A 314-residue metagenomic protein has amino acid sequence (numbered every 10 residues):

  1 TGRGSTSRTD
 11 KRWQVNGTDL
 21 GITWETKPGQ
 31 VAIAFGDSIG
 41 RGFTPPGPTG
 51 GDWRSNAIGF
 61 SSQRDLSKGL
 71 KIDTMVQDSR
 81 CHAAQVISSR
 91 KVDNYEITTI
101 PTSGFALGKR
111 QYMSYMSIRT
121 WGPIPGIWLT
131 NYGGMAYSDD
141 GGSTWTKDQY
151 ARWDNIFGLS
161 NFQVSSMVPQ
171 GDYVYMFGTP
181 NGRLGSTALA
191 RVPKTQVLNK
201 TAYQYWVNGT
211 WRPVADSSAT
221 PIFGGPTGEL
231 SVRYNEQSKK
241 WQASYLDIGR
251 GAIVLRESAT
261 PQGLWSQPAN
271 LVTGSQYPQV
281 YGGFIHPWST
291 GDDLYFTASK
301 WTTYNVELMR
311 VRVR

Functional and structural regions predicted by a protein language model:
T1-N16, E25-I97, A106-F157, G171-G225 (+3 more regions): Beta-rich carbohydrate-recognition and catalytic domains
L20: Short acidic loop-to-beta-strand element that houses the catalytic metal-binding Asp/Glu of nuclease active sites
I100-T102, N155-S166, T227-L230, P278-F284: Repeated scaffold domains used in trafficking and secretory/extracellular systems, primarily beta-propellers
G283, G291-D293: Extracellular glycan/ECM-engagement signal in secreted proteins
